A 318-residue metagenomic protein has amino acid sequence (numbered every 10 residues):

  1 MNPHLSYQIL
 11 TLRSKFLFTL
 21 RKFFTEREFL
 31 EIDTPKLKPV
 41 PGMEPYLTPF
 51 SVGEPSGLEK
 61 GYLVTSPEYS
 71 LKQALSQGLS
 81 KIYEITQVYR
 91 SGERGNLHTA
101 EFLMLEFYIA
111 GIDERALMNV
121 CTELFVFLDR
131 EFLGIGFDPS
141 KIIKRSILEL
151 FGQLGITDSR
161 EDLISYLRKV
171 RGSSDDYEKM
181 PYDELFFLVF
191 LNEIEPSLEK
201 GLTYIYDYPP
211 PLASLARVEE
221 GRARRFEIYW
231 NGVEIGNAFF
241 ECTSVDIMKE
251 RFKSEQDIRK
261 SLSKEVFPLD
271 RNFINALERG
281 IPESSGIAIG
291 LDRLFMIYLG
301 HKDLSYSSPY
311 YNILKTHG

Functional and structural regions predicted by a protein language model:
M1-G53, I289: TRNA-binding/sensing appendages of the translation machinery
I9-F16, L20, L117-C121, Y182 (+3 more regions): Hydrophobic (often cysteine-bearing) scaffold residues that line and stabilize catalytic clefts of nucleotide/cofactor
L20, R27, F125-F132, K302: A generic secondary-structure signal for well-formed alpha-helical elements
E26-F29, Q73, I135-D138: Basic, glycine/lysine-rich polyanion-binding surfaces/domains
F29-I32, S80-I85, R130-I135: Short secondary-structure capping/junction motifs at helix and strand boundaries
P35-V40, P45-A74, Y83-A110, D158-G318: A translation/RNA-centric and nucleic-acid-associated enzymatic feature enriched in Class II aminoacyl-tRNA synthetases
H98-S173, Y177: A conserved active-site cap/scaffold subdomain adjacent to cofactor or substrate pockets
